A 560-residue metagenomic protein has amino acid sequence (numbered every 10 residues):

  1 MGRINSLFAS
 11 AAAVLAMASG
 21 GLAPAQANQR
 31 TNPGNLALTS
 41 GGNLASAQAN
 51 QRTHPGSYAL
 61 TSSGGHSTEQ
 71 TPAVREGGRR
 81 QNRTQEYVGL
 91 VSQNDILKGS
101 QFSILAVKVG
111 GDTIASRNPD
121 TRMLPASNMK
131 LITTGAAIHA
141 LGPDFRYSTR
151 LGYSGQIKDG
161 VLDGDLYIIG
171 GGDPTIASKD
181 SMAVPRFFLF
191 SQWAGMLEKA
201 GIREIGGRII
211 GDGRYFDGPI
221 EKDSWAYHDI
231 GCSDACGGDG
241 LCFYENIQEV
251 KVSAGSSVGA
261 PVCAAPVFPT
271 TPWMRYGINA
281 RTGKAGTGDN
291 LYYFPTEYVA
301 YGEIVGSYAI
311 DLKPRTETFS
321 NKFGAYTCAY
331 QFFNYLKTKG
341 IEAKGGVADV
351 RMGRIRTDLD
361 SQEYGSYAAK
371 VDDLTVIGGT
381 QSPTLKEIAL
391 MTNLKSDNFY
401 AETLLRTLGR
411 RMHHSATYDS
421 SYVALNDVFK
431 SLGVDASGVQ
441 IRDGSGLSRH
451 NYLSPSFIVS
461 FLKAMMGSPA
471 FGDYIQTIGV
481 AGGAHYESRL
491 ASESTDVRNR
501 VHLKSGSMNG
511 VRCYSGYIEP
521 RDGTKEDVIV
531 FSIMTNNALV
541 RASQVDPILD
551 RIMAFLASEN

Functional and structural regions predicted by a protein language model:
M1-A11: Bacterial N-terminal signal peptides that target proteins for export
S10-S19: Bacterial N-terminal signal peptides
A23-Q29, A47-A49: Boundary at the C-terminal end of the N-terminal hydrophobic targeting segment
N28-P33, H54-Q93, A140-A436, K525 (+1 more regions): Conserved serine DD-peptidase/penicillin-binding transpeptidase domain and beta-lactam-recognizing active-site
Q93-R117, A348-D349: A short, well-structured edge-of-sheet supersecondary motif
S100, I114-S116, K395-N398, E402-N560: Small-residue-rich helix-loop
S116-A136: Short active-site loop at a secondary-structure junction that contains or immediately precedes the catalytic residue(s)
